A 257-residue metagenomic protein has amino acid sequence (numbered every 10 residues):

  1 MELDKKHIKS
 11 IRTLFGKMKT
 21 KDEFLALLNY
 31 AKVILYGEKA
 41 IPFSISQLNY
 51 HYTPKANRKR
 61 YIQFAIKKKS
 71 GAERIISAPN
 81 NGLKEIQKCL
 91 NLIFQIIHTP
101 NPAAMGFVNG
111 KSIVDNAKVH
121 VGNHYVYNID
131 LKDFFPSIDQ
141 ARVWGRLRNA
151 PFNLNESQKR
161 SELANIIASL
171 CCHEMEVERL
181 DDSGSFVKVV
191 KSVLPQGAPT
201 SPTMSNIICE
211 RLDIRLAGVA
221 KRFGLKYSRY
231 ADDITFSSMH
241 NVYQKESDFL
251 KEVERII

Functional and structural regions predicted by a protein language model:
M1-A65: Non-catalytic, polymerase-adjacent accessory regions of viral genome-replication enzymes
K21, I41-I45, L83, Q87 (+6 more regions): Alpha-helix initiation and N-capping motif
A31-L48, I93-F94, H98-N101, R146-K159: N-terminal low-complexity, intrinsically disordered segments
K59-I62, S112-I113, V219-F223: Short amphipathic beta-strand starts and helix->beta connectors
I62-M105, E174-S192, P199: Glycine/proline-rich, flexible active-site/cofactor-binding loop segments that harbor closely spaced acidic
Q63-K67, N116-V119, K226-Y227: Short, flexible, solvent-exposed loop/turn segments with mixed acidic/basic and small polar residues
L83-P136: Active-site-proximal segment of RNA-dependent polymerases
V121-A231, T235-I257: Conserved polymerase palm-domain catalytic core
